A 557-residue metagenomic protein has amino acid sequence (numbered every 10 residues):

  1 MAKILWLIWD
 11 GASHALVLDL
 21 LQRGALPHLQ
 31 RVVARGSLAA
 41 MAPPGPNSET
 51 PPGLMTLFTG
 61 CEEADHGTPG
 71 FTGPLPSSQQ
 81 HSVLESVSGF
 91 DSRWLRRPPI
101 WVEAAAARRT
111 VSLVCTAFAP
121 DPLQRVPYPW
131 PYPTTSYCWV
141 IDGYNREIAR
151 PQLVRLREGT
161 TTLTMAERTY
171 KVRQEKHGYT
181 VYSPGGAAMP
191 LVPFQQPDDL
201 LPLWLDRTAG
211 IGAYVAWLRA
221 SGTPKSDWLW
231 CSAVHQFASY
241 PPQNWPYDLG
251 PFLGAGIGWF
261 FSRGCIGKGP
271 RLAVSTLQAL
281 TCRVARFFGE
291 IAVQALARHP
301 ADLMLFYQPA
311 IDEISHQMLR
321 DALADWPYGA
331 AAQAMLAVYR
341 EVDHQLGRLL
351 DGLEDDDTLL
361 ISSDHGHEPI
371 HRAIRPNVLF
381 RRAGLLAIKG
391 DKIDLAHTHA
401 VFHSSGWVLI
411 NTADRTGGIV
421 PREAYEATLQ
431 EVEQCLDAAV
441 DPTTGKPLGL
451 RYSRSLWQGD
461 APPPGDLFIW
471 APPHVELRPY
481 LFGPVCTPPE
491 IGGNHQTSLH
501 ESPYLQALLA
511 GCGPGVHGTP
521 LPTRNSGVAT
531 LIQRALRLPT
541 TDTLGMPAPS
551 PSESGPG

Functional and structural regions predicted by a protein language model:
M1-I4: Extreme N-terminal starter segment of soluble prokaryotic enzymes
I8, T110-T116, L303-Y307, L360-S362 (+2 more regions): A structural signal for short, well-ordered beta-strand segments and their strand-loop junctions that often border
G11-H14, P46-S48, E63, V111 (+7 more regions): Short, solvent-exposed loop/turn segments at secondary-structure junctions
V17-D65, S112: Short, structured active-site-proximal loop/turn typified by the sulfatase FGly-forming signature C/S-X-P-X-R
H28, Y339-F380, P447-R451, F468-W470 (+1 more regions): Metal-dependent active-site segment of extracytoplasmic phospho-/sulfohydrolases and closely related
L38-F58, V114-L123, Y307-A310, G366-P369 (+1 more regions): Short, solvent-exposed turn/loop segments enriched in Gly/Ser/Thr/Pro and often Arg
C61-D325, S404-W407, R415-I419, Q434 (+1 more regions): His/Asp/Glu-rich, glycine-adjacent segments that coordinate divalent cations and/or stabilize oxyanion chemistry on
R97, R155-S221, I393-L531, A535 (+1 more regions): Active-site neighborhoods of enzymes that stabilize oxyanions during catalysis
